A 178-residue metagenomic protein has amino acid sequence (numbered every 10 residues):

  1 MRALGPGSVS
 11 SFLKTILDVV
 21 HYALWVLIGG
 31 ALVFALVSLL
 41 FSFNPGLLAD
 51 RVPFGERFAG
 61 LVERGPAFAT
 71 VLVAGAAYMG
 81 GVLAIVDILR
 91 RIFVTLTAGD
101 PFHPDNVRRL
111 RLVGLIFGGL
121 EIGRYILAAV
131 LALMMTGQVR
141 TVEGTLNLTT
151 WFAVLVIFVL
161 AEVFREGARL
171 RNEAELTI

Functional and structural regions predicted by a protein language model:
M1-F12: Short, Lys/Arg-rich, polar N-terminal cytosolic tail immediately upstream of the first transmembrane signal-anchor
R2, V82-P101: Membrane-helix interface/capping segments
S11-L32: Alpha-helical transmembrane segments and their helix-start/interface "positive-inside/aromatic belt" motifs in integral
G29, V33-L36, V82, V86-R90 (+4 more regions): Alpha-helical transmembrane segments of polytopic integral membrane proteins, especially the permease/helical cores
G46-R64: Perimembrane loop-to-helix junctions flanking transmembrane segments
F58-V86: Membrane-helix boundary elements
G99-L133: Hydrophobic alpha-helical transmembrane segments of integral membrane proteins
G119-I178: Alpha-helical transmembrane segments of multi-pass integral membrane proteins, characterized by long hydrophobic
